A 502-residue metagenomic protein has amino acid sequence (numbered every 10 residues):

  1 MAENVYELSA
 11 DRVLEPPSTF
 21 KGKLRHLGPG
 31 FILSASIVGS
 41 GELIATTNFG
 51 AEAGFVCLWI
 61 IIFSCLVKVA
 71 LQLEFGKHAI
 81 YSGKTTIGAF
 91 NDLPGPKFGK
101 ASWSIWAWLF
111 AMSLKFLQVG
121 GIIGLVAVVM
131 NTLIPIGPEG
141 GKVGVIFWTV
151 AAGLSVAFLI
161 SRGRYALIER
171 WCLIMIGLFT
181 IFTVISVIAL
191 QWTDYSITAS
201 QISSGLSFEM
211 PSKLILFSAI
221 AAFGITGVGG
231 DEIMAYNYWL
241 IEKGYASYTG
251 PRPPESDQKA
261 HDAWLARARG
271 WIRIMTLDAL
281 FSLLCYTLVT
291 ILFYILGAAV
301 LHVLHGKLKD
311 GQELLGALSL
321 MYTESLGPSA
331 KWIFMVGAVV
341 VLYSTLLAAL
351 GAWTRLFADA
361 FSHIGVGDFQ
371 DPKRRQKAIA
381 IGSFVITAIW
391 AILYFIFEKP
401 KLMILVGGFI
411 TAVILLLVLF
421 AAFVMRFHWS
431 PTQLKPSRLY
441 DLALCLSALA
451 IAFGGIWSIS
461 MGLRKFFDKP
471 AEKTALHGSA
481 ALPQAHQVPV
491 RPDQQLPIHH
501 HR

Functional and structural regions predicted by a protein language model:
M1-I44, S102, Y248-P251, R267-T276 (+1 more regions): Membrane-interface "cap" regions at the ends of multi-pass membrane proteins
Y6-D11, T46-N48, L73-K100, M130 (+6 more regions): Flexible loop linkers connecting adjacent transmembrane helices in multi-pass alpha-helical membrane transporters
L33, I61-G95, A107-G120: Juxtamembrane transmembrane-helix boundary signature
A70-Y81, L240-I241, S247-Y248, W264 (+1 more regions): Extracellular/periplasmic helix-exit of transmembrane alpha-helices
A101-P138, L342-S362, A452: Hydrophobic transmembrane alpha-helices that form the core helical bundles of multi-pass secondary transporters
E139-A151, S329, I333, F361-F395: Loop-to-transmembrane helix boundary motifs in multi-pass membrane proteins
W171-I174, R355, D359, G365 (+2 more regions): C-terminal membrane-solvent junction of multi-pass transporters and transport-like membrane proteins
G177-Y238, L419-P431, G454-F466: Hydrophobic alpha-helical segments and their helix-loop junctions in multi-pass secondary transporters
